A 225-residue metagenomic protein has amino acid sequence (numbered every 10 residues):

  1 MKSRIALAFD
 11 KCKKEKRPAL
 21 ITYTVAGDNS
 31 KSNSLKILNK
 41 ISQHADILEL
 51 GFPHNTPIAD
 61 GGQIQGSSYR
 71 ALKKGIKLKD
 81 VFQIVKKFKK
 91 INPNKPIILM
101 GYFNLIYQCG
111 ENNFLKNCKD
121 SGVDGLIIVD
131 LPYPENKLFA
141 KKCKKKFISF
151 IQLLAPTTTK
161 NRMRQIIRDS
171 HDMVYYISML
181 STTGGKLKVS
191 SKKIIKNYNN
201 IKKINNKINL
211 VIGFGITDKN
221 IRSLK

Functional and structural regions predicted by a protein language model:
M1-C12, H54-G66, K73-F88, I106-N112 (+4 more regions): Active-site-adjacent beta->alpha loops and helix N-cap segments on the catalytic face of soluble alpha/beta enzymes
L20-T24, L48-L50, I97-G101, L126-I128 (+3 more regions): Hydrophobic faces of well-ordered beta-strands that scaffold small-molecule active sites in alpha/beta enzyme cores
T22, I41, L48-G51, C118 (+2 more regions): Conserved, mostly hydrophobic/aromatic
V25-S30, M100-Q108, P132-Y133, L154-T158 (+1 more regions): Glycine-rich beta-to-alpha transition loops that act as phosphate-gripper elements at the mouths of alpha/beta enzyme
A26-D46, K74-Q83, Q108-N113: Glycine-rich anion/phosphate-binding loops
K31-S42, T158-D169, I204-N206, I216-K225: Catalytic cores of alpha/beta
H44-D46, C118-D124, K144-I151, R168-Y175: Glycine-enriched alpha-helix->loop->beta-strand junction motifs that scaffold or abut catalytic
I97-D130: Glycine/proline-rich, positively charged, aromatic-decorated active-site loop/lid region on the catalytic face
